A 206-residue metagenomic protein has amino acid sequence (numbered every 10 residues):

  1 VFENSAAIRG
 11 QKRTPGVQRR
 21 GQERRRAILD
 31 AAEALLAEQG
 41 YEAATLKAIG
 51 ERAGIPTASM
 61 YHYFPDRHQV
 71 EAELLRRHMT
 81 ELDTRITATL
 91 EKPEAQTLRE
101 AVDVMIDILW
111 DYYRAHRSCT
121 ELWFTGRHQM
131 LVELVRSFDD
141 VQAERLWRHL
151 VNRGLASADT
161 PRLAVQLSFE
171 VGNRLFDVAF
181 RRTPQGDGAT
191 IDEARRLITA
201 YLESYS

Functional and structural regions predicted by a protein language model:
V1-E23, S206: N-terminal intrinsically disordered/low-complexity leader segments
R24-A27, A31, Q142: N-terminal positioning helix adjacent to the helix-turn-helix/winged-helix DNA-binding module
A27, L35-Q69: Helix-turn-helix
I28-L36, H78, L82, L109: Short hydrophobic clusters on alpha-helical segments that form packing/core surfaces in small helical domains
L74-A101: Amphipathic alpha-helical linker/stalk segments
T80, T84, E100-A115, Q129-G154 (+3 more regions): Amphipathic alpha-helical packing segments from all-alpha helical-bundle domains
E121-T125, V132, R153-I198, Y205: Hydrophobic/aromatic-rich alpha-helical bundle segments in the mid-to-C-terminal region
